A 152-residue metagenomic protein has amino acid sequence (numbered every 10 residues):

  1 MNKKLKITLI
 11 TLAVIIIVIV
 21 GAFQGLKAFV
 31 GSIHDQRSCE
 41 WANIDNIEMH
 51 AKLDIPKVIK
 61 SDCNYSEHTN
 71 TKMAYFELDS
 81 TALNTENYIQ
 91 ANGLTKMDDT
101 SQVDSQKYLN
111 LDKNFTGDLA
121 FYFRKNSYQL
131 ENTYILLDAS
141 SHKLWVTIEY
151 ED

Functional and structural regions predicted by a protein language model:
M1-Q24: N-terminal Sec-pathway targeting helices
V18-Q36: Membrane-interface motif at the C-terminal end of an N-terminal transmembrane signal
H34, V58, Y128-Q129: Disulfide-bonded cysteine motifs in exported proteins
Q36-D54: Short extracytoplasmic/periplasmic juxtamembrane "stem" segments immediately C-terminal to an N-terminal membrane anchor
I47, N70, Q129-E131: Residues that act as N-cap/strand-start positions at coil-to-secondary-structure junctions
D54-Y122: Mature extracytoplasmic domains of secretory-pathway proteins
S80, I148-D152: Secondary-structure transition/turn motif
K125-E149: Short, exposed beta-strand-loop hairpins at the edges of beta-sheets in extracellular/periplasmic proteins
